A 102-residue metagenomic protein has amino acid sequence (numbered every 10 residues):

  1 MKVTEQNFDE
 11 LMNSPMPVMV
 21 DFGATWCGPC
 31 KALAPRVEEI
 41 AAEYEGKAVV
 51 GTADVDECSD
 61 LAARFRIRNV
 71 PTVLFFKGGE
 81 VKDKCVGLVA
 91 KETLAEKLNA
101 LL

Functional and structural regions predicted by a protein language model:
M1-V18, S59: A short beta-strand-turn-helix
P15-M16, G23-W26, N69: Short pre-active-site segment immediately N-terminal to redox-active cysteine/selenocysteine motifs in thiol-based
P15-P17, A32-A53: Conserved helix-turn-beta segment immediately C-terminal to the redox Cys motif in thioredoxin-like folds
F22-R36: Conserved redox-active cysteine motifs that mediate thiol-disulfide chemistry, especially di-cysteine Cys-X(1-2)-Cys
D56: Adenine-nucleotide cofactor-binding loop residues
S59, F65-L74: Structural micro-motif
L74-L102: Non-catalytic, surface beta->alpha helical segment in thiol-disulfide oxidoreductase systems
